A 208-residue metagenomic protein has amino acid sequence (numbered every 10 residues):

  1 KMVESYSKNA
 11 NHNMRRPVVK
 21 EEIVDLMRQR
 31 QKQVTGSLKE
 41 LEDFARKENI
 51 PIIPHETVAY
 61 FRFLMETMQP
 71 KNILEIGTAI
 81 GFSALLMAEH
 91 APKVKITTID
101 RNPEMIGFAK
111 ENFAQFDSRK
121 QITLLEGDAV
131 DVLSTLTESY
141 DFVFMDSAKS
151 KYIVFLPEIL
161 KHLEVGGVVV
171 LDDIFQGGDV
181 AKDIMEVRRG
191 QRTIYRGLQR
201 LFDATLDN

Functional and structural regions predicted by a protein language model:
M2-F144, K149-V170, I174-N208: A short alpha-helical cap/connector motif
